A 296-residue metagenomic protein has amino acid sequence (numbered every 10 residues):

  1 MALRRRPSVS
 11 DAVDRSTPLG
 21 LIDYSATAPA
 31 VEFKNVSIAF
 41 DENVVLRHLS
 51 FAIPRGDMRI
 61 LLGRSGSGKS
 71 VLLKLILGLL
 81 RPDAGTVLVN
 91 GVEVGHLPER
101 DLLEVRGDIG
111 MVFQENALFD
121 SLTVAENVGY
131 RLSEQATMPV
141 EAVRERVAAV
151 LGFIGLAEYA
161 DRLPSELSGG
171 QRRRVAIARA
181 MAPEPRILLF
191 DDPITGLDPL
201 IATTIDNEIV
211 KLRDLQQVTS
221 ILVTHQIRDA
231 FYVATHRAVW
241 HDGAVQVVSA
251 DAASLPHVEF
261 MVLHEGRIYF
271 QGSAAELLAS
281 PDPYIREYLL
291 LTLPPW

Functional and structural regions predicted by a protein language model:
L77: Helix-to-loop junction immediately C-terminal to a conserved catalytic motif
V92-E93, V140-Y159: Conserved ABC ATPase "signature" region
V94-G110, E134, V140-E141, L277-P281: ABC ATPase NBD coupling module
L122-Y130: Short coil-to-helix segment of the ABC ATPase nucleotide-binding domain corresponding to the Q-loop/switch region
L163-L167, Q171: Conserved ABC ATPase signature
E184: Conserved catalytic motifs of ABC-family nucleotide-binding domains
L188-D191: Catalytic Walker B motif of ABC-type/P-loop ATPase nucleotide-binding domains
